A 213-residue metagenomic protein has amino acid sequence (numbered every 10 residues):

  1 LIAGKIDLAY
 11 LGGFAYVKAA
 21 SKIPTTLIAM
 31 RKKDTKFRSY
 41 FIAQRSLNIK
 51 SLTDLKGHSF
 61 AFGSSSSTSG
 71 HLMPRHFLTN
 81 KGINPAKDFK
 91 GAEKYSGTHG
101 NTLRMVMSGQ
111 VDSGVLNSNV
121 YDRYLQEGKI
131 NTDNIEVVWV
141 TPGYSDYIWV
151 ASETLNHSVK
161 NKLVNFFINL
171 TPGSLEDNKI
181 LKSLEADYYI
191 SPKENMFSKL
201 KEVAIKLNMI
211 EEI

Functional and structural regions predicted by a protein language model:
L1-I2, L55, V106-M107, L163: Hydrophobic residues within well-ordered alpha-helices
A3, D7-L8, L27, D112-S113: Short, Asp-centered acidic motifs that coordinate Mg2+ and/or phosphate in catalytic or ligand-binding sites
A3, L11-F14, I23, K36 (+3 more regions): Extracytoplasmic
Y10-I23, P74, T79-N80, M105-S108 (+1 more regions): A ligand-binding cleft/hinge motif common to bilobed small-molecule-binding domains
F14, K32, F37-R104, V111: Bilobed "Venus flytrap"/periplasmic-binding protein-like clamshell domains and structurally analogous long
A19-T25, L52, S65: Acidic/His-rich structured neighborhood in mature extracellular/periplasmic domains
T25-D34, D88-A92, L125-G143: Short beta-strand->loop
D146, V150-I213: An extracytoplasmic/periplasmic, membrane-proximal ligand-sensing/linker region
